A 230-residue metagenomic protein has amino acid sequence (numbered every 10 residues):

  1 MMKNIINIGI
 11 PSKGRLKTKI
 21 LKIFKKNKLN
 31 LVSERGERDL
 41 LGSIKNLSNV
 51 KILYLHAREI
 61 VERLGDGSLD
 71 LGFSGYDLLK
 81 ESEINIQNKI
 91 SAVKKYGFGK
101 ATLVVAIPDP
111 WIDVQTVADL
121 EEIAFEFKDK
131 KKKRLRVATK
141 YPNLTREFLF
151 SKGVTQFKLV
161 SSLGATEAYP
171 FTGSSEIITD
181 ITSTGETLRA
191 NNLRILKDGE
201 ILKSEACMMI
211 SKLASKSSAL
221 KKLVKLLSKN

Functional and structural regions predicted by a protein language model:
M1-N230: Domain-level signature for soluble enzymes in the chorismate/prephenate branch of the shikimate pathway
